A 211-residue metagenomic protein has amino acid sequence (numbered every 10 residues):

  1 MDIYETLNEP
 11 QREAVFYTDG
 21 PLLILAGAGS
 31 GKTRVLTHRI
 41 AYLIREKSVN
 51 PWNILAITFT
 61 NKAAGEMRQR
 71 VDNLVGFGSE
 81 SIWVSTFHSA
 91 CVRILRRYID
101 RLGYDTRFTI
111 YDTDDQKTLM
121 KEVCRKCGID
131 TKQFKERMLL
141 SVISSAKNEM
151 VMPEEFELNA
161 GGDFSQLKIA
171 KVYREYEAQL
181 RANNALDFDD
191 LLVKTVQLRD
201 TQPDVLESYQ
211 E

Functional and structural regions predicted by a protein language model:
M1, D19-L22, A41-E211: A basic/glycine-biased coupling hinge at the interface between accessory DNA-binding modules
I3-D19: N-terminal pre-P-loop "Q-motif" helix
Y4-E5, G27, G31-K32, L140: Helix-centric, low-specificity signal for extended rod-like, repetitive segments
E5, E9, R34, D189: Conserved phosphate-coordination/catalytic loops
T6, V35, Q197-T201: Short secondary-structure boundary/capping elements
P10-E13, R39, K194: Well-ordered alpha-helical segments embedded in enzymatic catalytic cores
Q11, G29, T60: A sequence-level detector for short glycine-anchored, His/Arg-bearing signature motifs that mark catalytic or binding
G20-H38: Walker A/P-loop
